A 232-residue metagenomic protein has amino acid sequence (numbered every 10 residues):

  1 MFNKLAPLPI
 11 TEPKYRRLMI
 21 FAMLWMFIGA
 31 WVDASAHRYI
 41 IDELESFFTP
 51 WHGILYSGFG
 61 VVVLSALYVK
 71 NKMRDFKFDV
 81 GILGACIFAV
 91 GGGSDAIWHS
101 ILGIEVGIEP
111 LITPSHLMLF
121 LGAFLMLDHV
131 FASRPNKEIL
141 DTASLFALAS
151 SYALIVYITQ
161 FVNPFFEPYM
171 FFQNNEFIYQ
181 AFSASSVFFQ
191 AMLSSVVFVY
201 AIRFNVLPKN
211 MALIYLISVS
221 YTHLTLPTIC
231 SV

Functional and structural regions predicted by a protein language model:
F2-F59: N-terminal signal-anchor module of multipass membrane proteins
I10, N71-F78, R134-D141, A201-N210: Membrane-interface helix-boundary motifs at transmembrane edges
M19-G29, G81-D95, L119-D128, D141-P164 (+2 more regions): Alpha-helical transmembrane segments of multi-pass integral membrane proteins
V32-G53, I97-P114, F161-A181, S231: Membrane-interface interhelical loops and short amphipathic "cap" helices that link adjacent transmembrane segments
G53-V69, L117-A132, S185-Y200: Hydrophobic cores of alpha-helical transmembrane segments in multi-pass inner/ER membrane proteins, independent
V63-A66, K70-G103: Long, hydrophobic/aromatic-enriched structural stretches that serve as scaffold segments
F76-V80, I97-A147, E167: Membrane-interface helix-loop-helix junctions at boundaries between adjacent transmembrane segments
H223, T228-V232: Single conserved hydrophobic/aromatic residue that forms the stacking wall/gate of nucleotide- or nucleobase-binding
